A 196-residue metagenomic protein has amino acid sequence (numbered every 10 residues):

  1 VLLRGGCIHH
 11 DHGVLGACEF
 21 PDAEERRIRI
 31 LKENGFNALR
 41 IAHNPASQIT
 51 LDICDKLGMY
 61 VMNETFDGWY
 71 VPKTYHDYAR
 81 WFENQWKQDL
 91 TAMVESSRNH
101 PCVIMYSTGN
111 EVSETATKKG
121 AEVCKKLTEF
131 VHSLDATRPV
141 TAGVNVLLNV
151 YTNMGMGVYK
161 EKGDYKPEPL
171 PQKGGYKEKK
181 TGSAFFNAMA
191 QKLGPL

Functional and structural regions predicted by a protein language model:
V1-K125, V140: Active-site-adjacent substrate/metal-binding segments within catalytic domains of carbohydrate-active enzymes
I28, E122-L196: Extracellular glycoside hydrolase catalytic/binding regions
